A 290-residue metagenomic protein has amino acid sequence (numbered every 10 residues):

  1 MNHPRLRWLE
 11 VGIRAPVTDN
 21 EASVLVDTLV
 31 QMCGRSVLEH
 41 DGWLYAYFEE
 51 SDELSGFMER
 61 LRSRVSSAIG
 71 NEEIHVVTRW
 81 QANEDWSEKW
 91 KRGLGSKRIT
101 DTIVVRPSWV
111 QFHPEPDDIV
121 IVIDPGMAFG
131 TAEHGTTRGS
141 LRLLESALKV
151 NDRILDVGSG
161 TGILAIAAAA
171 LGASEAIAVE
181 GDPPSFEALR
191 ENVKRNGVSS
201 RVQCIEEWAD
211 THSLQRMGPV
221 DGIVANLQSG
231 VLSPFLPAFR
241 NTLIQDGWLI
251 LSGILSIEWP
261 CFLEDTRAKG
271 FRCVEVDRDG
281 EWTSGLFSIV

Functional and structural regions predicted by a protein language model:
H3-R7, Y45, V276-T283: Conserved Class I S-adenosyl-L-methionine
L6-P114: N-terminal auxiliary segments of SAM/dcSAM-dependent transferases
D85-V150: SAM-dependent Rossmann-like transferase core, predominantly class I methyltransferases with a strong bias toward
M127, T131-D210, P219: Conserved SAM/SAH cofactor-binding pocket of Class I
G181-V290: S-adenosylmethionine
